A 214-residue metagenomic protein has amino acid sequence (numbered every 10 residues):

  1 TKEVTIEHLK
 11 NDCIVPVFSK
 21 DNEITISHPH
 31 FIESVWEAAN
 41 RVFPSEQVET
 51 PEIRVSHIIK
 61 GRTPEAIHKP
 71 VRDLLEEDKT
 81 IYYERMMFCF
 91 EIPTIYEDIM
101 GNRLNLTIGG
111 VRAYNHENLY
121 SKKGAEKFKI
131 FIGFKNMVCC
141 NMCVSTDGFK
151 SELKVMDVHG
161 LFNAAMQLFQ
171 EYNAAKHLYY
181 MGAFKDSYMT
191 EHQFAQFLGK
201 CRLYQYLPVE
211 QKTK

Functional and structural regions predicted by a protein language model:
T1-E37, V42-Q47, P51-I58: Feature for intrinsically disordered/low-complexity regulatory segments and propeptides
P51-L75: Beta-rich nucleic-acid/ligand-interaction surfaces
A66-K214: Intrinsically disordered, low-complexity regions enriched in serine/threonine
